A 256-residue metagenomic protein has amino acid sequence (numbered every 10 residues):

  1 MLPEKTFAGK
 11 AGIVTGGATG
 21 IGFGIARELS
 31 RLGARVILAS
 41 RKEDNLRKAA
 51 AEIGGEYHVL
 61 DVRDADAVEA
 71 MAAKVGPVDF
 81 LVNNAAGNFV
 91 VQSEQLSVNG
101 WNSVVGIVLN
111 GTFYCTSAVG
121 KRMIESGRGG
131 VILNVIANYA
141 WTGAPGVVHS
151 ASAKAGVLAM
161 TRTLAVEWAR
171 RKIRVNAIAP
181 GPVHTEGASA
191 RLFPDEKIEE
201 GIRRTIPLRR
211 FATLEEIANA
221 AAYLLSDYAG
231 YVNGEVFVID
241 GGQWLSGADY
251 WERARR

Functional and structural regions predicted by a protein language model:
L2-P3, N233-R256: Short C-terminal tail/terminal secondary-structure segment of NAD(P)H-dependent dehydrogenase/reductase domains
K10, P77-V78, M123-A137, R170-I173 (+1 more regions): Active-site loop of short-chain dehydrogenase/reductase
A11, A18-G20: Conserved glycine-rich cofactor-binding loop
Q92-S93, S97-V105, I202: Substrate-binding pocket helix/loop in short-chain dehydrogenase/reductase
L96, G143-A151, T163, A188-R191 (+1 more regions): Active-site loop-to-helix junction immediately N-terminal to the catalytic Tyr of the SDR YXXXK motif in Rossmann-fold
T116, A153, T161: Active-site helix of classical SDR
K121, V166-R170, G230: Alpha-helical segment proximal to the catalytic Tyr-Lys
